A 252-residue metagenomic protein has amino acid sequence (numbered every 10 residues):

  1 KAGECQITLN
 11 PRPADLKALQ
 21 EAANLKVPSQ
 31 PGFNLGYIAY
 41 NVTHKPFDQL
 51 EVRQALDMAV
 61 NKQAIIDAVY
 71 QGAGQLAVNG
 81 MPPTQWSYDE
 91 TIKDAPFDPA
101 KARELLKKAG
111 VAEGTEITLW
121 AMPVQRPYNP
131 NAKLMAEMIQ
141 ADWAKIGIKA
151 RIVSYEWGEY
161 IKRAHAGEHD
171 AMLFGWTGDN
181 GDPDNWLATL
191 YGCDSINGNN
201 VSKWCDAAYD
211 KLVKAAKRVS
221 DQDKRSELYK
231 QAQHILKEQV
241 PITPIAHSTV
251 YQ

Functional and structural regions predicted by a protein language model:
K1, N10-A14, I152-K162: Short helix-initiation/N-cap motifs at beta->coil->alpha
K1-H44, G175: Extracellular/periplasmic solute-recognition and catalytic clefts
L9-N10, P28-S29, A121, K149-E156: Short beta-strand-to-loop elements that line the ligand-binding cleft of bilobed periplasmic-binding protein-like
P11-R12, D48, N61, D98 (+2 more regions): Short loop/turn segments at beta->alpha junctions
A23, N34-G36, T115, I146-I148 (+1 more regions): Envelope-exposed proteins and targeting segments
P28, G36, D57-Y88, P130-Q140 (+2 more regions): Detector for C-terminal structural segments
N41, F47, L76-A109, R126-L134: Structural transition elements
G114-R126, R151, D170: Short, well-ordered beta-strand elements
